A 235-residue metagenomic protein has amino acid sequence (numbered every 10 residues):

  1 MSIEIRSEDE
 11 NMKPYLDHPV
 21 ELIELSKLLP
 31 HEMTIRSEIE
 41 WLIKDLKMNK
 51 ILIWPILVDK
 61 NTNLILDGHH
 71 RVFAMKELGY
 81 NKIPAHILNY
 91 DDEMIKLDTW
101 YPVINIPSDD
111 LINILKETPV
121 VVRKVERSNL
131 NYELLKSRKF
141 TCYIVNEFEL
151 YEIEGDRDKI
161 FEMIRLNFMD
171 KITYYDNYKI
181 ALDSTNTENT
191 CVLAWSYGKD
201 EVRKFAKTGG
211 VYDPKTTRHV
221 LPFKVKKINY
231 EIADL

Functional and structural regions predicted by a protein language model:
S2-N61, L66, F73-L88, M94-T141 (+2 more regions): Short, charged/polar connector segments at secondary-structure boundaries
